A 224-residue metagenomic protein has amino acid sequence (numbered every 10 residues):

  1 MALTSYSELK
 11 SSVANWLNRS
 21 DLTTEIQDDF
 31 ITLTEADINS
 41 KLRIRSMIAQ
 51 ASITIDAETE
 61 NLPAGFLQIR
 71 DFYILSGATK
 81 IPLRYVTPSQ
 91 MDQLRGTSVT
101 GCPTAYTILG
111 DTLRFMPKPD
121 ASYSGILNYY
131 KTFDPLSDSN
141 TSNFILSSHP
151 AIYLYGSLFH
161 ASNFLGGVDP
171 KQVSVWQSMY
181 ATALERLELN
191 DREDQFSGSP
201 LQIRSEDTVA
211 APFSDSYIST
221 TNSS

Functional and structural regions predicted by a protein language model:
M1-S224: Glycine-enriched, solvent-exposed interface loops adjoining structured elements
